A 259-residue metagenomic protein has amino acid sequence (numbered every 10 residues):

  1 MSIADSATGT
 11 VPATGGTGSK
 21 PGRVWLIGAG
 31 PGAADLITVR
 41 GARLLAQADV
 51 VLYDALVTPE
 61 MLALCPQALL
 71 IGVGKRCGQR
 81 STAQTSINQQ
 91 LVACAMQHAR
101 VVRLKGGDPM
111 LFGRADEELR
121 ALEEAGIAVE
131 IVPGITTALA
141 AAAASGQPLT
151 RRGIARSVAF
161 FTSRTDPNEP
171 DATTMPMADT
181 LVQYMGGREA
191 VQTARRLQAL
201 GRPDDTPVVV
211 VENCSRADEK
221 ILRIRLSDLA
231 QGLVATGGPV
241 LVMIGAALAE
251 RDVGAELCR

Functional and structural regions predicted by a protein language model:
M1-V132, D228-A230, V234-G237: Class I S-adenosyl-L-methionine
S2-T14, K20-L26, M96-V101, R114 (+2 more regions): A contiguous loop/helix-start segment that scaffolds small-molecule binding in enzyme catalytic cores
T14, D108-A178, K220-R223: Class I SAM-dependent methyltransferase SAM-binding "motif I" and its flanking Rossmann-like core
P31, L56-T58, G74-S81, I135-T137 (+3 more regions): Short, acidic/turn-prone active-site loops that include or flank metal/cofactor- and phosphate-binding residues
V50-D54, F160, M243: Short, hydrophobic beta-strand segments that form beta-sheet elements in well-ordered domains
M61, L122, A141-A142, T193 (+1 more regions): Hydrophobic packing residues within well-ordered alpha-helices of enzyme cores
L69-K75, G126-E130, L149-R156, G201-V210: Short hydrophobic/aromatic-enriched beta-strand-loop microsegments
I87, P133, T137, E189: Catalytic-loop motifs flanking and including active-site residues across diverse enzymes
